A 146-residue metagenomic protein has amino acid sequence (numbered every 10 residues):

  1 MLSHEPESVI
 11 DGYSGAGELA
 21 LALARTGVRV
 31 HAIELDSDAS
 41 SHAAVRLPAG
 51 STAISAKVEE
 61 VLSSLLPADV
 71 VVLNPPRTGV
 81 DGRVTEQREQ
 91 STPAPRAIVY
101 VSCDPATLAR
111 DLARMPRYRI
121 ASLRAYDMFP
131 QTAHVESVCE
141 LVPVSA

Functional and structural regions predicted by a protein language model:
M1-A146: Rossmann-like S-adenosyl-L-methionine
